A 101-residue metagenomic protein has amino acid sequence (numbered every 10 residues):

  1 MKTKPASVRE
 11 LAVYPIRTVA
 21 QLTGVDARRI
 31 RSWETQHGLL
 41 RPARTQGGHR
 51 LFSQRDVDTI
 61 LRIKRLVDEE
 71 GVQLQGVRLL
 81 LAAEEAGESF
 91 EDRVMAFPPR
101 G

Functional and structural regions predicted by a protein language model:
K2-Q21, T35, R41-Q46, Q54-G101: Arg/Lys-rich, alpha-helical DNA-contact motif
D26-R29, Q73: Short coil turns linking two alpha-helices in DNA-binding domains
